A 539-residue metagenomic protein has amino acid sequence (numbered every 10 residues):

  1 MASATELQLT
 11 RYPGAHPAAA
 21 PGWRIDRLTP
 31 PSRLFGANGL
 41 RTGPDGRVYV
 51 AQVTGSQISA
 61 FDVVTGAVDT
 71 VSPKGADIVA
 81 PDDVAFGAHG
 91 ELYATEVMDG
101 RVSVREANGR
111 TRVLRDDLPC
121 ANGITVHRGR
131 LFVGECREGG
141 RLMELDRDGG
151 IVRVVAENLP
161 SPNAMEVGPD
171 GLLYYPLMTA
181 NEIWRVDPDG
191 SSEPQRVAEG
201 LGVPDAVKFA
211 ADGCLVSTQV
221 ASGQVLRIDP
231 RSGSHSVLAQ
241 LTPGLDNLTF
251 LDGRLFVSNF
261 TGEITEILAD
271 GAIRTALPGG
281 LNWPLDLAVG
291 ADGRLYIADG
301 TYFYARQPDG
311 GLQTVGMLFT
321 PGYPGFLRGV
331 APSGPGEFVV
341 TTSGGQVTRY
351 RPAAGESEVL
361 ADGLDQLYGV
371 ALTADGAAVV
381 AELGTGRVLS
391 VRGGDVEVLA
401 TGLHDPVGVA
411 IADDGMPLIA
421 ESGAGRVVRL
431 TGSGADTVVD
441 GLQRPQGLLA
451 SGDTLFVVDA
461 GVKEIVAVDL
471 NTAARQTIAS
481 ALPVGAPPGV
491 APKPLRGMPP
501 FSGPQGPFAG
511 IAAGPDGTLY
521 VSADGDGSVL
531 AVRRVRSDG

Functional and structural regions predicted by a protein language model:
M1-A20, V535-G539: Sequence/structural signature of beta-propeller modules and their immediately flanking N-terminal secretory/stalk
R11-R33, P492-R496: A short helix->beta-strand "capping" segment at the edge of beta-propeller domains
I25-P31, A67-K74, R110-R115, G150-A156 (+9 more regions): A short beta-strand motif characteristic of beta-propeller blades
R27-Q57, A523-S528: Beta-strand-rich domains and repeat architectures in extracellular enzymes and scaffolds, especially beta-propellers
P31-D45, G75-L92, R101, D117-G134 (+14 more regions): Beta-rich, blade/repeat-based domains predominating in secreted/periplasmic proteins but also intracellular
S56-I58, G100-V102, G139-L142, N181-I183 (+8 more regions): Structural signal for beta-propeller blades
D62-G66, R105-R110, L145-G150, V186-S191 (+8 more regions): Short loop/turn segments that connect beta-strands within beta-propeller blades
S502-G539: Blade-level signature of beta-propeller repeat domains, shared across WD40, Kelch, NHL, RCC1 and BNR/Asp-box propellers
